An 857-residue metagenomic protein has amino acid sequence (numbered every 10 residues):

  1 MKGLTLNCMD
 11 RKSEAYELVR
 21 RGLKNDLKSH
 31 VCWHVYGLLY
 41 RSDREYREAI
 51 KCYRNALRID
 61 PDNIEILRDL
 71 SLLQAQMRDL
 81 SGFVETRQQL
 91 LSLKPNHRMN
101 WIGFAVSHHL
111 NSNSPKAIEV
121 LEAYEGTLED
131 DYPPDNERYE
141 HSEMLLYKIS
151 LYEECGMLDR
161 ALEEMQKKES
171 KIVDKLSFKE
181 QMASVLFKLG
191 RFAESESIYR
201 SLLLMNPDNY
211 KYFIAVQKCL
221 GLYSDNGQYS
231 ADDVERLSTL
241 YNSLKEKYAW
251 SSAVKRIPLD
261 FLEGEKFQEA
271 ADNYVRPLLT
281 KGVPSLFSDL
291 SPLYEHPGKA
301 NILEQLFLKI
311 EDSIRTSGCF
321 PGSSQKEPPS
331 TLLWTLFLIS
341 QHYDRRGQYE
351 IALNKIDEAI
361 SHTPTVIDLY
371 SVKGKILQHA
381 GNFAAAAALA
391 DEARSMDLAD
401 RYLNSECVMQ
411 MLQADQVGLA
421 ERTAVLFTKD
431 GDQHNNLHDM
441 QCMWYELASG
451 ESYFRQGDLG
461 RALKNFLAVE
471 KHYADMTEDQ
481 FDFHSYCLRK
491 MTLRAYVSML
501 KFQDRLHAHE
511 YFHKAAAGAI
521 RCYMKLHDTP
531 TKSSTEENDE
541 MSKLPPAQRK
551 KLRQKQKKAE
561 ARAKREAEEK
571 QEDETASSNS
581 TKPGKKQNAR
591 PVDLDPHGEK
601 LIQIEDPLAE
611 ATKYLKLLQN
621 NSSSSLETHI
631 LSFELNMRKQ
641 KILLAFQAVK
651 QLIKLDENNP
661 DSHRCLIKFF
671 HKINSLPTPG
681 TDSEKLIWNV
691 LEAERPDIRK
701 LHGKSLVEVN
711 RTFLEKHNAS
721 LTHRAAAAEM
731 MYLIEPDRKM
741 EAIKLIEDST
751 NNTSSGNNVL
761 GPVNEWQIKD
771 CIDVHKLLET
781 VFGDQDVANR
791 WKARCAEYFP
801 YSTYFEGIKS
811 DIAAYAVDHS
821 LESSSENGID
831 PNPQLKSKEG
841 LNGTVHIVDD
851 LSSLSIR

Functional and structural regions predicted by a protein language model:
M1-R857: Non-TPR docking regions that flank or precede TPR/alpha-solenoid scaffolds in eukaryotic proteins
